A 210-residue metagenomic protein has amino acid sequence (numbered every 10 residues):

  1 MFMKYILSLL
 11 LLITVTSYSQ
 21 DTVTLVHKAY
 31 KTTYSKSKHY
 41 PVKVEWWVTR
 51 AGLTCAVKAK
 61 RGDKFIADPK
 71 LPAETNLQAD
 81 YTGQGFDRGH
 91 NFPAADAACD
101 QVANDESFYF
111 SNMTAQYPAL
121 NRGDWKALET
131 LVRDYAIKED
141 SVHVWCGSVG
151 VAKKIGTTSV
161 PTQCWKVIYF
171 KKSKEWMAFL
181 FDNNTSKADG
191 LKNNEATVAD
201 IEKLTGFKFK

Functional and structural regions predicted by a protein language model:
M1-M3: N-terminal secretory signal peptides that target proteins for export/translocation
Y5-V15: Sec-dependent N-terminal signal peptides
I13, G52, V151: Residue-level detector of flexible, active-site-proximal loop/helix-junction positions within diverse enzyme catalytic
V15-T16, K28, M113, T197: Generic detector of short, well-ordered, non-transmembrane alpha-helical segments enriched in hydrophobic residues
S17-T22: Boundary at the C-terminal end of the N-terminal hydrophobic targeting segment
L25-D87: Short, His- and charge-rich active-site/binding loops that engage polyanionic ligands
P69-K210: Domain-level detector of nuclease and nuclease-like folds in predominantly extracellular/periplasmic contexts
